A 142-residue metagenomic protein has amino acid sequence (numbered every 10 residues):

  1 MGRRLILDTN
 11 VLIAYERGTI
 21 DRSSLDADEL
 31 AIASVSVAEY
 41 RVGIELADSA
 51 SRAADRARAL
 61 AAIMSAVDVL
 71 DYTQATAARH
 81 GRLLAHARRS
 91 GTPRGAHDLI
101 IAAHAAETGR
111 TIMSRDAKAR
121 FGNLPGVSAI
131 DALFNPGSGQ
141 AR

Functional and structural regions predicted by a protein language model:
M1-S36, V42-A61, A141: Short, well-structured N-terminal submotif of metal-dependent ribonuclease cores
G2-L5, A27-E29, A66-D68, A106-T111: Short active-site oxyanion
D8-T9, Y40, H80, A105: Generic structural signal for small/hydrophobic residues in well-ordered secondary structure, especially within
T9, Q74, A96-L99: Conserved glycosyltransferase catalytic-site signature
L12, V37-Y40, A77, K118-R120: A generic structural signal for short hydrophobic patches within well-formed alpha-helices
A66-R88: Acidic catalytic patch
S90-P93: N-terminal core-binding DNA-recognition domain of tyrosine site-specific recombinases/integrases
A102, A106-R142: Acidic, PIN/NYN-like endoribonuclease modules and their adjacent C-terminal/linker elements
